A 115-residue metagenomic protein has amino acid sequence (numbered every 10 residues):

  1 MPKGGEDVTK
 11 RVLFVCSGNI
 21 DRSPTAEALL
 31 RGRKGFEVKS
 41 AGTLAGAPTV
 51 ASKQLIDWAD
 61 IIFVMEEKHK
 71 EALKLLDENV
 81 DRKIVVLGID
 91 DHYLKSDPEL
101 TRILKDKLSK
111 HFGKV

Functional and structural regions predicted by a protein language model:
M1-V115: Short polar/charged helix/loop
